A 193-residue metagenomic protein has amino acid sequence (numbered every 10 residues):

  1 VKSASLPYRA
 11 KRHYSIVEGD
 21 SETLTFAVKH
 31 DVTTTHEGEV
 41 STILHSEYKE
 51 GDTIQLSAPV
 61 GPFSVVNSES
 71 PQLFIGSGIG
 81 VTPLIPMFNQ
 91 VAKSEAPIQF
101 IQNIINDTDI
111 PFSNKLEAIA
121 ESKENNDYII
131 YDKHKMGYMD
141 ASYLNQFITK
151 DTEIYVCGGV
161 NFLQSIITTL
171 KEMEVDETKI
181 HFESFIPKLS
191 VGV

Functional and structural regions predicted by a protein language model:
V1-L73, M87, I105-D107, E117 (+2 more regions): FAD-binding FR-type
V32, G76, I154-Y155: A generic structural signal for short
P59, P83, G159-V160: Proline-centered helix-kink/hinge sites
G61-F63, Q90-A92, D140-L144: Short amphipathic alpha-helical segments, especially helix-boundary/capping motifs
N67-S68, K93-A96, T149: Short gly/pro-enriched beta-turn/loop segments at secondary-structure junctions
P71-T82: Short, glycine-rich nucleotide/cofactor-binding loops
V81-A92: Histidine-anchored nucleotide/phosphate-binding helix
P97-V193: Reductase modules of NAD(P)H-dependent flavoproteins
